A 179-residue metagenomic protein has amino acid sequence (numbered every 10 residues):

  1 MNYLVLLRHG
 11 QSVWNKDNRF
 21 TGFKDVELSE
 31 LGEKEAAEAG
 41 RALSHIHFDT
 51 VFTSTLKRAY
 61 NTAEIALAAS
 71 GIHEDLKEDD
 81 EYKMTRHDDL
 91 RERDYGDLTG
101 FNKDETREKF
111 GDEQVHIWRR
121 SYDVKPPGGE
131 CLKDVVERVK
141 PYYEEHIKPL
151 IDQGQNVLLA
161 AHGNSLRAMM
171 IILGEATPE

Functional and structural regions predicted by a protein language model:
L4, Q155-A161: Generic beta-sheet signal
V5, Q11-A69, P126-P141, A176: Loop-to-helix element that buttresses phosphate recognition and phosphoryl-transfer chemistry
H9, H162: Histidine-centered divalent metal-coordination motifs
D17-R19, E113-P126: Short, basic/glycine-rich phosphate-binding loops at helix/coil junctions that contact nucleotide phosphates
E38-H116, E145, I171-E179: Phosphate-coordination/substrate-recognition cap region in phosphate-metabolizing enzymes
H45-H47, P149-Q155: Glycine-rich phosphate-binding loop signature in dinucleotide/nucleotide-binding domains
K140, E144, K148: Helix-loop module immediately N-terminal to the HCX5R catalytic loop in PTP-like cysteine phosphatase domains
G163-R167: GST superfamily/GST-like fold recognition
